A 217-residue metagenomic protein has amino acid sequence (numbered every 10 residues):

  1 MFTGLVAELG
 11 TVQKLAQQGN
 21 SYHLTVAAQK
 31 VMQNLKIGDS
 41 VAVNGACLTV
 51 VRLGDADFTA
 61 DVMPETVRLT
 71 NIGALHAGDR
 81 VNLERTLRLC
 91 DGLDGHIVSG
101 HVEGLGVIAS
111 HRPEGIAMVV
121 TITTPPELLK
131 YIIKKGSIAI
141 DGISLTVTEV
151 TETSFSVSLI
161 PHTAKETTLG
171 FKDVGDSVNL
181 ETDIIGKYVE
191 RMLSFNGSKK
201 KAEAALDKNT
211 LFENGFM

Functional and structural regions predicted by a protein language model:
M1-M217: Conserved loop->alpha-helix
